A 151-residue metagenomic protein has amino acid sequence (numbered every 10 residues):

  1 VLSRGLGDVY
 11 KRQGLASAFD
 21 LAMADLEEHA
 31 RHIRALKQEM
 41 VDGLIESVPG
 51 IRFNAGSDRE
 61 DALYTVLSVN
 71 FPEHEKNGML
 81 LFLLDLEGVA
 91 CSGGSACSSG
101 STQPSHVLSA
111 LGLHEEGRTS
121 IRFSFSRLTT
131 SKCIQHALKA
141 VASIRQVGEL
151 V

Functional and structural regions predicted by a protein language model:
V1-Y10: Single conserved hydrophobic/aromatic residue that forms the stacking wall/gate of nucleotide- or nucleobase-binding
A16-A24: Short glycine/serine- and small hydrophobic-enriched flexible loop segments
M23-H74, F82: Conserved PLP-dependent catalytic core of the aminotransferase class-I/II
E39, G43-S47, L83-V89, A140-V147: Generic non-transmembrane alpha-helical segments
V66-G117: Conserved C-terminal alpha-helix-loop-beta "cap" of PLP-dependent enzymes that closes/shapes the active-site mouth
Q103-V151: PLP-dependent enzyme catalytic core of the Aspartate aminotransferase-like
